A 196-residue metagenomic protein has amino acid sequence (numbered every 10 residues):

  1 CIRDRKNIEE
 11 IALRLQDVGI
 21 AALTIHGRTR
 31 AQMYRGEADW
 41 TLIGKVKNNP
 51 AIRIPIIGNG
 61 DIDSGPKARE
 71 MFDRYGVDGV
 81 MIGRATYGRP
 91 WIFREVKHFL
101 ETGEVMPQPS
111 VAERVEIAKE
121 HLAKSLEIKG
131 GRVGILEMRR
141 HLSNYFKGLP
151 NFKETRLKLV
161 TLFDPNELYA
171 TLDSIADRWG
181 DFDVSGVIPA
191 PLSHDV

Functional and structural regions predicted by a protein language model:
C1-I2: Short, small-residue-biased leader/transition segments that mark boundaries at the very start of proteins
N7-A22, Y34, T41, K45-G58 (+1 more regions): Alpha/beta catalytic cores of nucleotide-metabolism and tRNA/nucleoside-modifying enzymes
T24-R28: Short beta-strands and strand-loop turn motifs
T29-M33: A short acidic, helix-capping loop that chelates divalent metal ions and anchors anionic groups
